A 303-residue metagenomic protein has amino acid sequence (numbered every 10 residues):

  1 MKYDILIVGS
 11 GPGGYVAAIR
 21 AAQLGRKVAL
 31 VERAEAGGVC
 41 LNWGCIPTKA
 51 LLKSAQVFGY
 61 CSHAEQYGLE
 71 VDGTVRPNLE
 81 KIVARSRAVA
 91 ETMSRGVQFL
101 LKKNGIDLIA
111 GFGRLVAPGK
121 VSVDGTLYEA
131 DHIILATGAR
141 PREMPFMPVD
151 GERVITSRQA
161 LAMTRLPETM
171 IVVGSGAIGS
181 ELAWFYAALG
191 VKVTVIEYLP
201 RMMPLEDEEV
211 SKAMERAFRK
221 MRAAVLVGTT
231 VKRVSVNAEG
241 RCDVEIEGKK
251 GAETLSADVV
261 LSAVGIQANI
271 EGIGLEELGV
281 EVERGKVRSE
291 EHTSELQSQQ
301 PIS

Functional and structural regions predicted by a protein language model:
K2-Y3, I19-R26, V31-L166, T194 (+6 more regions): Glycine-rich flavin
Y3-L30, G179-A188: N-terminal Rossmann-like FAD-binding beta1-loop-alpha1 element of flavoenzymes
V8-G9, V31, L135, V173-G174: Conserved N-terminal Rossmann-fold NAD(P)-binding element of oxidoreductases
G13-R20, V39, V154, I178-L182 (+2 more regions): Short glycine/serine/threonine-rich phosphate/pyrophosphate-binding segments that cradle anionic phosphate groups
G25, G138, G190, R222 (+3 more regions): Short glycine-rich hinge loops at helix-strand junctions in the catalytic core of two-component histidine kinases
L127, G251-T254: Short, mixed charged/polar active-site loops that provide acid/base catalysis or chelate metal/phosphate cofactors
D150-P167, L255-S294, S298: FAD-site-proximal beta/loop scaffold in flavoenzymes
I178-L199, K220, S294: Active-site substrate-recognition segment that forms the wall of the catalytic cavity or substrate channel
